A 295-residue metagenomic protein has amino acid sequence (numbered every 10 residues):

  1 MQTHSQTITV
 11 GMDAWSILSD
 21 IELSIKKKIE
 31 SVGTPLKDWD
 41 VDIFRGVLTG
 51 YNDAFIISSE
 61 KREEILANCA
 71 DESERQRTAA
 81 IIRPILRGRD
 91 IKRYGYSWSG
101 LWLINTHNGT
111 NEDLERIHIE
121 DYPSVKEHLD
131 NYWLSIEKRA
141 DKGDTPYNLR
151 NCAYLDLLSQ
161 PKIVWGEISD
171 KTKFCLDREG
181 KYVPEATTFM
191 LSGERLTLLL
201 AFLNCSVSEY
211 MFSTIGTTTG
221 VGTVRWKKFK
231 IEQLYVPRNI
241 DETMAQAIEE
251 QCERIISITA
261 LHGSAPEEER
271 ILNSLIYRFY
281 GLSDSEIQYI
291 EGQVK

Functional and structural regions predicted by a protein language model:
T3-T243: Polybasic, glycine- and aromatic-enriched phosphate-binding surface used to engage nucleic acids
G11-M12, S16, I25, V32 (+5 more regions): Non-catalytic DNA-recognition/assembly elements of restriction-modification systems
